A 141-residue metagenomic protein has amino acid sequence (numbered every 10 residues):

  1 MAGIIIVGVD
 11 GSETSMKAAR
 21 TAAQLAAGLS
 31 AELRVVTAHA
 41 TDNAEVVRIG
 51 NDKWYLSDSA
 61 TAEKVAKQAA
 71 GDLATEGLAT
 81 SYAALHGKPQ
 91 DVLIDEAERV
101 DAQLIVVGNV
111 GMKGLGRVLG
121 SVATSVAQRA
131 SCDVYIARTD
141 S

Functional and structural regions predicted by a protein language model:
A2-I49: Small/aliphatic-rich secondary-structure junction motif
R34, S81, Y135: Conserved beta-strand positions in the Rossmann-like core of class I SAM-dependent methyltransferases
T37-H39, G108-V110, R138-T139: Short secondary-structure boundary segments
D52-K64: A short acidic, glycine-rich active-site loop that binds or catalyzes chemistry on phosphate/adenosine moieties
W54, G71-I105, S141: Structural beta-alpha unit
L104-Q128: Glycine-rich, Arg-bearing micro-motifs that act as flexible, cationic patches
R129-T139: Short, acidic/small-residue loops that bind anionic groups at enzyme active sites
